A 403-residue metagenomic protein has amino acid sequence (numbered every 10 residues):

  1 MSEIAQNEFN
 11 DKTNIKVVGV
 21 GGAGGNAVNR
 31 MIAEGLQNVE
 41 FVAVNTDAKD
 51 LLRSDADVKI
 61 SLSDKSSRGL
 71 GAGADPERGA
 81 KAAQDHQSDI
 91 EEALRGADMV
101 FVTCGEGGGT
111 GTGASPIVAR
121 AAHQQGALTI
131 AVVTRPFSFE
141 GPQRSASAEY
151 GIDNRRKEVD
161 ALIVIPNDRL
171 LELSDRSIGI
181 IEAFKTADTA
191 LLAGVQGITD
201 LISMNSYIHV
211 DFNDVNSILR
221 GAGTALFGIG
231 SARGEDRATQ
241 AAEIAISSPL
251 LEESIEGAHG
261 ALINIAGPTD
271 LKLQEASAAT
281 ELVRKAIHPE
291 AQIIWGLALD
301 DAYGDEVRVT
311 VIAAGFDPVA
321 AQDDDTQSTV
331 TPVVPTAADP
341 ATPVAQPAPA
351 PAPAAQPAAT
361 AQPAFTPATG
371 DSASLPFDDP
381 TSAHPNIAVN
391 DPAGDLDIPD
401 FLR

Functional and structural regions predicted by a protein language model:
M1-R403: Tubulin/FtsZ superfamily GTPase core signature
